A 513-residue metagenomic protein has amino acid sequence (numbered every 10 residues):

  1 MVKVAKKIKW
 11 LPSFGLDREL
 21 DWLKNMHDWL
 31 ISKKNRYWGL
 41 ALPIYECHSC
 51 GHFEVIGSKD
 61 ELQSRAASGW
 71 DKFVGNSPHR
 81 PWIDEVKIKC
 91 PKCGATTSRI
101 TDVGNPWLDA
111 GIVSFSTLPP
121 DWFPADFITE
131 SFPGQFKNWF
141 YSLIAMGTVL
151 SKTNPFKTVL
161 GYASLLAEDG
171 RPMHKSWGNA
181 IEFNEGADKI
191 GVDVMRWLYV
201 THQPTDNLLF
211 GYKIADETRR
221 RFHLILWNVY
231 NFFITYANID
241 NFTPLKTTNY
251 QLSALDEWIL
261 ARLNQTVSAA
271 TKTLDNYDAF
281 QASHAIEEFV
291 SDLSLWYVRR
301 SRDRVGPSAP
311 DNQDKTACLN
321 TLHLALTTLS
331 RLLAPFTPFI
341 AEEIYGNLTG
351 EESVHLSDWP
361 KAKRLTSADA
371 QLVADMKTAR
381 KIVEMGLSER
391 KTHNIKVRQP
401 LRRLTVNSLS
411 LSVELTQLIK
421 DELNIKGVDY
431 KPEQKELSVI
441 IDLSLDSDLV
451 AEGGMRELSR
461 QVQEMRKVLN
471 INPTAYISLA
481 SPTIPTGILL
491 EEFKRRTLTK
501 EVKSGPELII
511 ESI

Functional and structural regions predicted by a protein language model:
M1-K24: Active-site "lid/cap" and pocket-lining segments within catalytic core domains
I8-G15, N207-D216: Short, solvent-exposed helix-loop connector elements
D21-L108, I112, S116, P120 (+3 more regions): Feature 926 captures the class I aminoacyl-tRNA synthetase adenylation module centered on the KMSKS loop
F123-Q135: A short glycine/serine-rich beta->alpha loop
F140-V149: Short Ser/Thr-interspersed hydrophobic loop/turn segments at strand-loop and sheet-helix junctions that line or gate
W197-L198: Non-catalytic, structured segments within soluble enzyme domains
T201: Structured mid-domain segments that build the active-site/substrate or prosthetic-cofactor binding neighborhood
